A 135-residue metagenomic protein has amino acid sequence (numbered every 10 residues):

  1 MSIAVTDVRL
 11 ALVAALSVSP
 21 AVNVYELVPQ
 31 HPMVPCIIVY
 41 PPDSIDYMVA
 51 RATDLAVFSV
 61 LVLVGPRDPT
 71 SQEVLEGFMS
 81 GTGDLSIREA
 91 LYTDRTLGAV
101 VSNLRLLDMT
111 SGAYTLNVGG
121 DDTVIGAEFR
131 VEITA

Functional and structural regions predicted by a protein language model:
M1-M33, P42-A135: Charged, amphipathic alpha-helical segments and their flanking helix caps
